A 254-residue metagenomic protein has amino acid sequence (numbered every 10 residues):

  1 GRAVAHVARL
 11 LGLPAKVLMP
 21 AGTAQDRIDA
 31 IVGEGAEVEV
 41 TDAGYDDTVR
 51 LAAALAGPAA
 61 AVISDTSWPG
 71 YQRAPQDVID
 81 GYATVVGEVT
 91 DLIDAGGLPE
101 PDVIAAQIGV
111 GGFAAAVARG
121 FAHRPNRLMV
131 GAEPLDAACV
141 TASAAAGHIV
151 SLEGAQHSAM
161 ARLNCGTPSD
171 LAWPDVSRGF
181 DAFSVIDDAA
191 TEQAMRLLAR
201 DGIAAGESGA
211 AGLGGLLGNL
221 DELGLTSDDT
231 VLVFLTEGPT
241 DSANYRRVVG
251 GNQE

Functional and structural regions predicted by a protein language model:
G1-L10, Q25-I28, Q107-V117, A137-T141 (+2 more regions): Short glycine/serine/threonine-rich phosphate/pyrophosphate-binding segments that cradle anionic phosphate groups
V7-K16, R119-R127, R247-Q253: A glycine- and small-aliphatic-rich helix-loop capping segment at beta-alpha/alpha-beta transitions that lines
A8, I31, V89, I104-A105 (+5 more regions): Buried hydrophobic positions in well-ordered alpha/beta secondary-structure cores of metabolic enzymes
K16-E100, A144, H148-S184: Small/polar-residue-rich loop-to-helix segments that shape phosphate-bearing ligand pockets
A59, P168-D228: Active-site-adjacent helical/loop segments in soluble small-molecule enzymes
V78, I108-V110, T167-P168, D201-A211 (+2 more regions): Short glycine/threonine-rich catalytic loop with a Thr-x-Gly-x-Asp
V89-H123: Glycine-rich ThDP/TPP pyrophosphate-binding loop and its adjacent helix/strand module within ThDP-dependent enzymes
A211-E254: Phosphate-binding loop/pocket of nucleotide- and phosphate-handling active sites
